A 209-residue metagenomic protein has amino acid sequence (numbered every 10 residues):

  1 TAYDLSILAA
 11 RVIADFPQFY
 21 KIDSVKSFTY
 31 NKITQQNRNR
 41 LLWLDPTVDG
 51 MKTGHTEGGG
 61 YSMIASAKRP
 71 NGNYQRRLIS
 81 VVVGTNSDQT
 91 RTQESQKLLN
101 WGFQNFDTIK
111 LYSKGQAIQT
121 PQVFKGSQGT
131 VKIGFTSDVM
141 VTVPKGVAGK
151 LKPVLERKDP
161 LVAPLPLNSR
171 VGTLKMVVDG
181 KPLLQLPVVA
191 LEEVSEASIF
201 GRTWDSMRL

Functional and structural regions predicted by a protein language model:
Y3-L209: Domain-terminus/edge residues, biased toward the C-terminal soluble/receptor-binding domains of extracytoplasmic
